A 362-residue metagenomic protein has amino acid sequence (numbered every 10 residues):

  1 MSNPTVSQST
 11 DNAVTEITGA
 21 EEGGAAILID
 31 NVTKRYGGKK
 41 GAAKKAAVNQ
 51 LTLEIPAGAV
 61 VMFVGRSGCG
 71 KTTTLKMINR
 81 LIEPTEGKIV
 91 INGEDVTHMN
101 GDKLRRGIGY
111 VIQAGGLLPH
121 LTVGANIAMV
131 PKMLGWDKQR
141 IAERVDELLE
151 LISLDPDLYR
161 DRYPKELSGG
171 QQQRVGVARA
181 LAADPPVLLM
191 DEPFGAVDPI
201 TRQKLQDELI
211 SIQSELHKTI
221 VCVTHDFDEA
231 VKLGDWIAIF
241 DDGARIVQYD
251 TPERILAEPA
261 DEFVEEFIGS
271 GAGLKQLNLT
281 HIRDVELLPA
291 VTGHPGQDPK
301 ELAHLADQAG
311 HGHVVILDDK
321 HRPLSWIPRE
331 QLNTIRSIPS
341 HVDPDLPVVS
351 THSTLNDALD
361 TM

Functional and structural regions predicted by a protein language model:
L28, Q139-L158: Conserved ABC ATPase "signature" region
N79: Helix-to-loop junction immediately C-terminal to a conserved catalytic motif
D95-G109, M133: ABC ATPase NBD coupling module
G124-K132, A142, D146: Short helical segment in ABC ATPase nucleotide-binding domains corresponding to the A-loop/adjacent helical element
Y163-L167, Q171: Conserved ABC ATPase signature
D184: Conserved catalytic motifs of ABC-family nucleotide-binding domains
V291-H311, I316-D318, R336, P344-M362: The conserved cystathionine-beta-synthase
